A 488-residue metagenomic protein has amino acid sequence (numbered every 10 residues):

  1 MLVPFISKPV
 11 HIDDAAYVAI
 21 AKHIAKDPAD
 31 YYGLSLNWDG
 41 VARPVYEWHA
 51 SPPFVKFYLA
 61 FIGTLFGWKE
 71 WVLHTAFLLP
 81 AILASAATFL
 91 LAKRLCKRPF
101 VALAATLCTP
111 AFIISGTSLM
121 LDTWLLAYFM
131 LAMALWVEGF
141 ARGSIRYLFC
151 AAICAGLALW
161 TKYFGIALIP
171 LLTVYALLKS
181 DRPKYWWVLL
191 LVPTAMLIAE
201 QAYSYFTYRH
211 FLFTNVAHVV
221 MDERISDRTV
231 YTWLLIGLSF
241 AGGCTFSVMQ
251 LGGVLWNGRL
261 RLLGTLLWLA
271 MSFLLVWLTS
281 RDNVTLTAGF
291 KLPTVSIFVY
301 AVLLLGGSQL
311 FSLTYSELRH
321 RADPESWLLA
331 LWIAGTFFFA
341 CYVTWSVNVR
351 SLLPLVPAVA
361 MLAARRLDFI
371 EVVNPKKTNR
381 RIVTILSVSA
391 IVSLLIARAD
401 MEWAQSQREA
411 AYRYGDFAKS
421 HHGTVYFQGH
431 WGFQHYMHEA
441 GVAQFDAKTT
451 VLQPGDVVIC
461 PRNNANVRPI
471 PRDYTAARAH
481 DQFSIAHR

Functional and structural regions predicted by a protein language model:
H11, T117-L125, N348: Short acidic/glycine- and proline-prone juxtamembrane loop motifs at membrane-interface regions of multi-pass membrane
P53-A60, L65-A86, S115, L119 (+1 more regions): Loop-to-helix entry region of an early transmembrane alpha helix in multi-pass inner-membrane enzymes
T75-P99, L131, L135: Transmembrane-helix motifs of polytopic, lipid-linked glycan transferases
T88-P110, L126-A127, R142, R146 (+1 more regions): Transmembrane-helix signature of polytopic, membrane-embedded enzymes that assemble or transfer cell-envelope glycans
K93-C96, A132-L148, A158, S180 (+1 more regions): Membrane-interface transmembrane helices that cradle and orient dolichyl/undecaprenyl
Y185-T285, V392-Q405: Membrane-lumen/periplasm interface segments of specific transmembrane helices in polyprenyl phosphate-linked
L191-T194, I198, R261-F273, P293-T336 (+3 more regions): Signature aromatic-anchored transmembrane alpha helix within multi-pass, membrane-resident enzymes that catalyze glycan
N379-V457, R462: Membrane-embedded, lumen/periplasm-facing catalytic core of multi-pass transferases that use lipid-linked donors
